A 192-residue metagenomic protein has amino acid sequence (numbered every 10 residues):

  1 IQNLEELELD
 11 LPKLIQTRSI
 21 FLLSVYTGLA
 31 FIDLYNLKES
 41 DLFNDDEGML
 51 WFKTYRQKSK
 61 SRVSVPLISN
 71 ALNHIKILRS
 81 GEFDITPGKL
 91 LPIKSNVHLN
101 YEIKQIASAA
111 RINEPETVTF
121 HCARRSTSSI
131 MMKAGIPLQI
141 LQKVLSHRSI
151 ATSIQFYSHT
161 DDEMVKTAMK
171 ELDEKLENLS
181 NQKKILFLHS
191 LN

Functional and structural regions predicted by a protein language model:
I1-F31, Y35: Basic, Lys/Arg- and aromatic-enriched nucleic-acid-binding interface segment
Q2-E5, T27, N36-K76: Conserved tyrosine-mediated DNA breakage-rejoining catalytic core shared by Y-recombinases
L14-R18, N96, N100, R124-R125 (+1 more regions): Short, leucine-enriched amphipathic alpha-helices that occur as contiguous helical runs
L22, Y26, I32-D33, Q105 (+3 more regions): C-terminal catalytic core of tyrosine-transesterase DNA break-rejoin enzymes
R56-K60, N96, L145-E171: Catalytic-site neighborhood detector that most strongly recognizes the C-terminal catalytic loop/helix of tyrosine
Q57-K76, D84-Q105: C-terminal catalytic core of Y-nucleophile DNA break-rejoin enzymes
S80-I85, M164, K170-N192: C-terminal secondary-structure termini that scaffold catalytic or DNA-interacting sites
K94-V97, A110, I185-N192: Acidic, low-complexity interaction regions
